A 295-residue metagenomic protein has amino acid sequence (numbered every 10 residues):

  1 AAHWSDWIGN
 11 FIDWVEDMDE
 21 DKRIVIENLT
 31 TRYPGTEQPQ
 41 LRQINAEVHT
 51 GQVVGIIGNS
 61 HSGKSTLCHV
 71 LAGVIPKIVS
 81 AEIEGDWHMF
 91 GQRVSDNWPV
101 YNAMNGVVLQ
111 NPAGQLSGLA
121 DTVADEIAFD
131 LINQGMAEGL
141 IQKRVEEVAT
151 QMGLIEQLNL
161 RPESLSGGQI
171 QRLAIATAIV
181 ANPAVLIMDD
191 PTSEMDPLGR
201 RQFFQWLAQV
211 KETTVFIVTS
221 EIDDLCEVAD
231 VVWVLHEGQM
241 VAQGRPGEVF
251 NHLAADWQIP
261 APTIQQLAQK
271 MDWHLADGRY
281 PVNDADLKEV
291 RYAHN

Functional and structural regions predicted by a protein language model:
I57-N59: The feature captures the beta-strand-to-loop junction immediately N-terminal to the Walker
E84-V100: ABC ATPase NBD Q-loop/coupling interface
G139-Q157: Conserved ABC ATPase "signature" region
R161-L165, Q169: Conserved ABC ATPase signature
L186-D189: Catalytic Walker B motif of ABC-type/P-loop ATPase nucleotide-binding domains
E221-E227: Conserved H-loop
Q239-I264: Conserved beta-strand-loop-alpha-helix hinge in the C-terminal portion of ABC ATPase nucleotide-binding domains
